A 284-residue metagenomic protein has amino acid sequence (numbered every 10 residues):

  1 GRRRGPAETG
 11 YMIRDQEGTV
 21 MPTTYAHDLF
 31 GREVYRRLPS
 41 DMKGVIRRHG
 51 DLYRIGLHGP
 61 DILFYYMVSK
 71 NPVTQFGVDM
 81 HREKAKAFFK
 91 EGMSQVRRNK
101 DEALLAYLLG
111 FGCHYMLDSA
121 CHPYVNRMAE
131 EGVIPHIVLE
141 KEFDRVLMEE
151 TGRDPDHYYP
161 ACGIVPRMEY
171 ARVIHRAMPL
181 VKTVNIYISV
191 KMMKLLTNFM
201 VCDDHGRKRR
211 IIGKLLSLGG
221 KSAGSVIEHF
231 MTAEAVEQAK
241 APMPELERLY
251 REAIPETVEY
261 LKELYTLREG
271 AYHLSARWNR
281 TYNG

Functional and structural regions predicted by a protein language model:
R2-P6: Extreme N-terminal basic, low-complexity initiation segments that serve as generic localization/processing leaders
E8-L108, M116-G284: N-terminal leader/auxiliary helical segments
C113: Aromatic-lined, polymer-binding surfaces characteristic of secreted/periplasmic polysaccharide-degrading enzymes
